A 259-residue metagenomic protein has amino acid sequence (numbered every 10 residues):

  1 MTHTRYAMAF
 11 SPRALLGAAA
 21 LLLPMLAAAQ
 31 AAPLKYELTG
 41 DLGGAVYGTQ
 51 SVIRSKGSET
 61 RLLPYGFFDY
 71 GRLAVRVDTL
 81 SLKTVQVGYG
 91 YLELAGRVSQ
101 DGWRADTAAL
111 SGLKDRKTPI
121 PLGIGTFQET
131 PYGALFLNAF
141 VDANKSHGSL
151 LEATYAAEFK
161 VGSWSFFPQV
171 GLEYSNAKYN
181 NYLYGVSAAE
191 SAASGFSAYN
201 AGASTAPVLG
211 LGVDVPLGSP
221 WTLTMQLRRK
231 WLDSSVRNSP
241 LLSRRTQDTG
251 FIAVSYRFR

Functional and structural regions predicted by a protein language model:
M1-T39, R259: Cleavable N-terminal export/targeting peptides
Q30-V75, L80-L82, Y174, K178: Short glycine/proline- and aromatic-enriched beta-strand/turn motifs that initiate or cap beta-hairpins
L38, S58-P64, G88, R116-L122 (+4 more regions): Residues that define the transmembrane beta-barrel architecture of outer-membrane proteins
G40-G48, T79, L94-V98, L137-V141 (+2 more regions): Transmembrane beta-barrel strands of outer-membrane/channel proteins
L42-Q50, L73-L80, T107-S111, T130-A143 (+1 more regions): Transmembrane beta-strand segments that form the barrel wall of outer-membrane beta-barrel proteins
R61-Y70, S81-Q86, L122-E129, L150-V161 (+1 more regions): Feature captures outer-membrane beta-barrel proteins of Gram-negative bacteria and organelles
R72-V75, G90, Y132-L135, S163-F166 (+1 more regions): Repeated loop/turn-to-beta-strand initiation elements of outer-membrane beta-barrel proteins
S81-T84, N144-E152, A156-R244, Y256-F258: Outer-membrane beta-barrel transmembrane domain signature
